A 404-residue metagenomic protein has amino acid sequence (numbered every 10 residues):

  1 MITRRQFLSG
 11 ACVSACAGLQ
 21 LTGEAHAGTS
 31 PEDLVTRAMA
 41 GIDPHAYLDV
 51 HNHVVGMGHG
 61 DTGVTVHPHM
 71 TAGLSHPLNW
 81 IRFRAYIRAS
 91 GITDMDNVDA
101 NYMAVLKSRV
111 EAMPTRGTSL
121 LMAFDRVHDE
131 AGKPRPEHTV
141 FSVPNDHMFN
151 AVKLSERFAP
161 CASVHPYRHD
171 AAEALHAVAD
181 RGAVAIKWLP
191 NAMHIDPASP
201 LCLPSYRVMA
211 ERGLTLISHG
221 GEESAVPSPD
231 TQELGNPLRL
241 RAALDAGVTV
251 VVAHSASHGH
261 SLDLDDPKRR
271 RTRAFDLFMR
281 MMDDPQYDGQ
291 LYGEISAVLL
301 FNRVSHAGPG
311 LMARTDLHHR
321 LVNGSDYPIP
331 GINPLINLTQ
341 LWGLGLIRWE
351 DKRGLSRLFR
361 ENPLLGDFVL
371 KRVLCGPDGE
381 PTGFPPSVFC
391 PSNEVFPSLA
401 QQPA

Functional and structural regions predicted by a protein language model:
M1-T3: N-terminal secretory signal peptides
Q6-A27: N-terminal export signals
L21-V50: C-terminal segment of N-terminal export signals and the immediately downstream linker at the start of the mature
A27-S30, H258-A404: H/E-rich (His + Asp/Glu) clusters that bind or coordinate divalent metals
T29-P31, T118, A123-E233: Active-site gating/metal-coordination segments in enzymes
Y47-M57, L216-G221, V252-S255: Histidine-centered catalytic micro-motifs
L48-V50, M122, C161-A162, K187 (+3 more regions): Active-site neighborhood of phospho(di)ester-bond hydrolases with catalytic His/Asp-centered motifs
T62-P134, F141-A151: Alpha-helical scaffold segments that flank or form the walls of functional sites
